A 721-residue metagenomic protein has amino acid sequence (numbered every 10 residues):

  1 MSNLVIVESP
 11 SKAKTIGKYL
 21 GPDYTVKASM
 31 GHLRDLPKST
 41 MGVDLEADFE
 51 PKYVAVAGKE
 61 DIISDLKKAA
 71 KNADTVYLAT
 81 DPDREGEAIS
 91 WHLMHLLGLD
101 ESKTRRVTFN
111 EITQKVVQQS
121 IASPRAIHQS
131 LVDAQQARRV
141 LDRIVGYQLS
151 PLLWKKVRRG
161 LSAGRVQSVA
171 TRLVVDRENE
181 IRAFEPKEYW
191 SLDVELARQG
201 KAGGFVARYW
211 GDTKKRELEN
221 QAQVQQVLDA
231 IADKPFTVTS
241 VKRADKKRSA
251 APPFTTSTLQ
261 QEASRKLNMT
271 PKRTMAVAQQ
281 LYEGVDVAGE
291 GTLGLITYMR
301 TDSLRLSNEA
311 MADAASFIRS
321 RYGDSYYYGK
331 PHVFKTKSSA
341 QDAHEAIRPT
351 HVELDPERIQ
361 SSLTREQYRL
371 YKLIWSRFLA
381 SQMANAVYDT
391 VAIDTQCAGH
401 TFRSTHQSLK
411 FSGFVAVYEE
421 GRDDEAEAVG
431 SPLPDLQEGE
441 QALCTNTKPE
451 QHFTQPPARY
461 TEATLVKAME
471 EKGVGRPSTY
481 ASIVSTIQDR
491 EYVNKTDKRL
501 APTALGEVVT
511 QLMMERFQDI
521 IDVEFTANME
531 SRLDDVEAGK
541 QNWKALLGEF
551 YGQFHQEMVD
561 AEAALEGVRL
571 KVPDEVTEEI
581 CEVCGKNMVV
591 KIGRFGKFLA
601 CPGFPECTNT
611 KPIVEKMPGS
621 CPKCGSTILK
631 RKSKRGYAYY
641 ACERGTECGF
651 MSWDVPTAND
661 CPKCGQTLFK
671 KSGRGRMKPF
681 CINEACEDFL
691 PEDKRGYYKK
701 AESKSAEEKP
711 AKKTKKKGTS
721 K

Functional and structural regions predicted by a protein language model:
M1-Q136, Q148, G211, K330 (+3 more regions): Intrinsically disordered, low-complexity regulatory segments
S2-L4, T15, S150, A183 (+4 more regions): Basic, low-complexity terminal or inter-domain segments flanking catalytic cores
K14-P37, S168-E217, S381-S431, G593: Structured, non-catalytic alpha/beta "coupling" segments that mediate domain-domain communication and provide generic
T15-Y19, D65, A88-L96, V116-S120 (+9 more regions): Alpha-helical scaffold elements adjacent to nucleotide-binding pockets in ATP/GTP-utilizing enzyme cores
I112-V194, A244: C-terminal or mid-to-C-terminal helical accessory/interaction module adjacent to the motor/catalytic core
R138-L149, V166, L196-R198, K246-T258 (+6 more regions): Core structural elements
K214-P252, E440: Metal- or metallocofactor-binding catalytic centers and their adjacent structured scaffolds across diverse enzyme
T258-P271, V466-R476: Short helix-coil junctions and helix-kink-helix linkers
